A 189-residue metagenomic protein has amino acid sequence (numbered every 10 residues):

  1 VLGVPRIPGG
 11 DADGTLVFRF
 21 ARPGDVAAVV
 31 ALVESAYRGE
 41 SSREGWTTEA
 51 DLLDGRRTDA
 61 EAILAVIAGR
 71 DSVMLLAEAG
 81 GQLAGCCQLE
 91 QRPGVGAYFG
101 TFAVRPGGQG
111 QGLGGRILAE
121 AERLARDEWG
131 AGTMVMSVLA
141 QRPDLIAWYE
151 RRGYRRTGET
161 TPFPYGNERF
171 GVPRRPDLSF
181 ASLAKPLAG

Functional and structural regions predicted by a protein language model:
V1-A27, A181, P186-G189: Conserved N-terminal entry element of GNAT/NAT acetyltransferase domains
E34-I63: Conserved GNAT-fold acetyl-CoA-binding loop/helix
R57-L76, P176-S179: A short helix-loop-beta-strand connector motif used in the catalytic cores of GNAT acetyltransferases and, in some
V66, G132-A147, R151-G189: C-terminal "cap" of GNAT-fold acetyltransferases
L76, Q82-E90, Y98-A103: Conserved beta-strand in the GNAT
A77, G108, G112-E120: Conserved acetyl-CoA pyrophosphate-binding loop and the N-cap/start of the following alpha-helix in GNAT-like
Q91-F102, Q109, E128-G132: A conserved beta-turn-beta hairpin within the catalytic core of GNAT-like acetyltransferases that forms part
R116-T133, R155: Conserved acyl-CoA
